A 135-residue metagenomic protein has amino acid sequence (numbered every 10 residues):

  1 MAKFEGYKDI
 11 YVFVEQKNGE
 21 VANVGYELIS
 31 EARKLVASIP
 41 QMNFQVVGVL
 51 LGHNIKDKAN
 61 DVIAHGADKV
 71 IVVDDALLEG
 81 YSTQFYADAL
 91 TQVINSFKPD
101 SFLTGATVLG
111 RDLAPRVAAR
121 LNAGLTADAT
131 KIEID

Functional and structural regions predicted by a protein language model:
M1-D135: N-terminal glycine-rich FAD/FM-binding segment characteristic of electron-transfer flavoproteins
